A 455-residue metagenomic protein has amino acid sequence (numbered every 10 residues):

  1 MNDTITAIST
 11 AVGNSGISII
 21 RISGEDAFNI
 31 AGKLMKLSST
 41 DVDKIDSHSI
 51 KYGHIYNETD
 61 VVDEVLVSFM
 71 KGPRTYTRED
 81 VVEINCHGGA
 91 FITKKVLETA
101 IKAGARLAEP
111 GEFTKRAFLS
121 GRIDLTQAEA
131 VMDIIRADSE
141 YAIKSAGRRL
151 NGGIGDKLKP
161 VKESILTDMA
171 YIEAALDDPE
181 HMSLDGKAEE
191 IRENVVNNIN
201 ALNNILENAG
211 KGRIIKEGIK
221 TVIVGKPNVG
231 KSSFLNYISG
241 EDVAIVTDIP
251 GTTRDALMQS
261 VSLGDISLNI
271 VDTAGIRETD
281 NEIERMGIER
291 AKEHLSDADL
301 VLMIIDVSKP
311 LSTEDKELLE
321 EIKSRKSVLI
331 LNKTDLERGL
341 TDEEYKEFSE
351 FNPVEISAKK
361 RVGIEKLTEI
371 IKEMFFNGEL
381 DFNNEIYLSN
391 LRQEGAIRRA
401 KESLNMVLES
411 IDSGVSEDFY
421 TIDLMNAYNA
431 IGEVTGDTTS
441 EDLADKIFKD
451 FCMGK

Functional and structural regions predicted by a protein language model:
M1-K144, R148, G152, V328: A glycine-rich (often HGG/GG-containing) alpha/beta subdomain
N2-I8, V12, H54, E140-Q259 (+2 more regions): C-terminal-of-GTPase-core extension/linker across diverse P-loop GTPases
G13, G24-A27, K71-T75, G89-F91 (+6 more regions): Conserved nucleotide-binding/hydrolysis micro-motifs of P-loop NTPases
S15-I17, H48-I50, D297-V301, S324-S327 (+1 more regions): Short glycine-/polar-rich loops that comprise or flank the Walker A/P-loop and associated switch/sensor motifs
K51-D63, V67-K71, G251-T279, D297-L300: Switch I (G2) and immediately adjacent beta-strands of P-loop GTPase domains
R106, S267-N269, N352: Conserved beta-strand segments of alpha/beta enzyme cores
I270, I304, I330: Generic enzyme active-site microenvironment
E284-S308: Inter-motif core of Ras-like GTPase G domains
